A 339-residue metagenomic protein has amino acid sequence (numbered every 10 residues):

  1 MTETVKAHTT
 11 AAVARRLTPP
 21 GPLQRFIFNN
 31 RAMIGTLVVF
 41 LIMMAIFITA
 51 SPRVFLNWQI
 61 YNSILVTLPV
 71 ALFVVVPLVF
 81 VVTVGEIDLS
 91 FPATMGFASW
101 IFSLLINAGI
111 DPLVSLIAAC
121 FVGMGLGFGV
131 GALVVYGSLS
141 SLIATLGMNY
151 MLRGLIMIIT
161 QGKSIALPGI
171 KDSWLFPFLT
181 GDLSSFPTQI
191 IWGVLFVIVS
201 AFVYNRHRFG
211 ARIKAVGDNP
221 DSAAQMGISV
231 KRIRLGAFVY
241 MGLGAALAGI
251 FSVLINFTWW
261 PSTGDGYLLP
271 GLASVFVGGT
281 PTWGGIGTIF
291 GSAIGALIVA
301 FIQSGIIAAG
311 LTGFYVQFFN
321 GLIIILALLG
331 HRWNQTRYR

Functional and structural regions predicted by a protein language model:
E3-V74, G109-V114, I228: Membrane-interfacial amphipathic/re-entrant helices at transmembrane-helix boundaries
T36-I48, L78, N149, R153-G154 (+5 more regions): Hydrophobic core segments of alpha-helical transmembrane domains in multi-pass membrane transport and ion-translocation
I42-T49, R53, N57-A108, L133-L139 (+3 more regions): Single transmembrane alpha-helix segments in multi-pass membrane proteins
I60, I198-V239: Membrane-helix/interface signature in polytopic inner-membrane proteins
I110-N149, I294-I298: Alpha-helical transmembrane segments within multi-pass membrane transporters and channels
S141-H207, I233-G236, I255-G264: Transmembrane helix-bundle core of multi-pass membrane transporters and related energy-transducing complexes
A224, S229-V253, D265, L269: Transmembrane alpha-helices
A245, I255-G321: Transmembrane alpha-helical segments in multi-pass inner-membrane proteins
